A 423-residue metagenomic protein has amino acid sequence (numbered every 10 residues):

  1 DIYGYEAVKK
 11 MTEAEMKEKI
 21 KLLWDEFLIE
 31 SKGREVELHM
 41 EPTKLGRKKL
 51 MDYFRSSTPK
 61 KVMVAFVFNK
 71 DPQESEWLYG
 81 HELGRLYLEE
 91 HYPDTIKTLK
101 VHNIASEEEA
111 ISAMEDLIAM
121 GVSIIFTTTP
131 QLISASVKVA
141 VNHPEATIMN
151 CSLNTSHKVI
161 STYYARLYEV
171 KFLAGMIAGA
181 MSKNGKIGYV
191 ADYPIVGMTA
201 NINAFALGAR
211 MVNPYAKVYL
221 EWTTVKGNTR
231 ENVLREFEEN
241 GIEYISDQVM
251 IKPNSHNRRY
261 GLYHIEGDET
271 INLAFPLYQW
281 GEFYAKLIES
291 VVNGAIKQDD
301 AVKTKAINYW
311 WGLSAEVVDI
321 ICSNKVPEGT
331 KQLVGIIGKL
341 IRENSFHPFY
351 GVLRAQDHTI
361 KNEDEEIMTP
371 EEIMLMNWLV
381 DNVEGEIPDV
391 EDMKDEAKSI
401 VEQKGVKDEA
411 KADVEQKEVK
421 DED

Functional and structural regions predicted by a protein language model:
I2-L50, G294-D299, K303-G405: Segments of small-molecule ligand-sensing domains
M63-G84, L88-Y92, K100-E108, P130 (+1 more regions): Extracytoplasmic "Venus flytrap"
R85, L173-A216, L220, K305-K325: An alpha-beta-alpha
Y92-N103, N213-V225: Short beta-strand elements in bilobed, periplasmic/extracellular small-molecule ligand-binding domains
E107-G121, G227-G241: Short, well-structured alpha-helical segments in soluble
G121-P130, M149-C151, E238-I251, T270-Y278 (+1 more regions): Periplasmic-binding protein-like
V141-A165: Flexible loop/hinge segments that line or gate small-molecule binding clefts
Y163-G185, Y278-Q298: Hydrophobic alpha-helical segments within soluble ligand-binding/sensing domains
